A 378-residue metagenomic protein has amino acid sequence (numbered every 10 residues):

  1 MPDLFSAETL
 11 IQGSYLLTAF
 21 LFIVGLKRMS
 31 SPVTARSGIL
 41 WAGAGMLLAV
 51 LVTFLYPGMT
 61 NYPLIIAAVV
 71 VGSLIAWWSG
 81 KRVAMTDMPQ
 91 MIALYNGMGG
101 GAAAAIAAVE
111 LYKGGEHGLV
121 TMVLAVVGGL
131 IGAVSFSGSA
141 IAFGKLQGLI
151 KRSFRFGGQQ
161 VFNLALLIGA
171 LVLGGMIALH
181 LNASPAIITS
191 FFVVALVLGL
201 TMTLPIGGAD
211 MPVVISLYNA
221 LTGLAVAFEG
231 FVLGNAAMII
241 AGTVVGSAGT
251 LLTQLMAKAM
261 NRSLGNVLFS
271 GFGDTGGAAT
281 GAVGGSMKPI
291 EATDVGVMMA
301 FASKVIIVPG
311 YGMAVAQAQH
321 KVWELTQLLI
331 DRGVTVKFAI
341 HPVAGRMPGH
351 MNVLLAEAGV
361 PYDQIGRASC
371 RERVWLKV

Functional and structural regions predicted by a protein language model:
F5-A19, Y56-L74, T121-F136, N182-V194: Structural signature of hydrophobic alpha-helical transmembrane segments
F20-T34, S73-I92, G138-S153, L198-M211 (+1 more regions): C-terminal ends of transmembrane helices
L21, R28, L40-A42, M46 (+1 more regions): Anionic-ligand anchoring segments at beta-strand to alpha-helix junctions in alpha/beta enzyme folds, i.e., glycine
T34-G45, I65-A67, D87-G99, S153-A165 (+1 more regions): Cytoplasmic-side transmembrane-helix entry/capping segments in multi-pass membrane proteins
T53-I66, W78-P89, A104-L119, I141 (+1 more regions): Transmembrane alpha-helix boundary signature
V109-H117, L179-A186, V213, A220-I240: Transmembrane helix-loop junctions at the membrane interface of multipass transporters and ion channels
V244-A302: Membrane-interfacial segments at transmembrane helix termini in multi-pass membrane proteins
A368-V374: Conserved small/polar residues in nucleotide/adenosyl-binding loops
